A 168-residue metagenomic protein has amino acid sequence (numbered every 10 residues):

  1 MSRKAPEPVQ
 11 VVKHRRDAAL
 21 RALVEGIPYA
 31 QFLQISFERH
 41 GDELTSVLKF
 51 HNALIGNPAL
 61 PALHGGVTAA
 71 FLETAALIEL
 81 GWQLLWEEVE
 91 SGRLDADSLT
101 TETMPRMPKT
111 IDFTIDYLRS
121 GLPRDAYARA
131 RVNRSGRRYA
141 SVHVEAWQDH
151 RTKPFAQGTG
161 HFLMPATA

Functional and structural regions predicted by a protein language model:
S2-H14, I78-G81, Y117-A168: HotDog/MaoC-like acyl-thioester-processing domains
R15-A22, D112, A126: Short Pro/Gly-enriched beta-strand edge/turn motifs at strand-loop
A18-S36: Active-site-proximal helix-loop elements at catalytic-domain edges
P28-A30, P108, Y139: Short solvent-exposed loop/turn micro-motifs enriched in small/polar/acidic residues
Q31-L33, D42-L44, K109-F113, R124 (+1 more regions): A generic structural signal for short beta-strands and their flanking turns/coil linkers
L33-L63: Catalytic strand-loop segment that frames the active site of acyl-thioester-processing enzymes
L54-E79: A short mixed-secondary-structure module that forms the rim of ligand-binding clefts
L77-Y127, V132: Hydrophobic beta-strand-centered segment that forms part of the acyl-chain substrate-binding groove
